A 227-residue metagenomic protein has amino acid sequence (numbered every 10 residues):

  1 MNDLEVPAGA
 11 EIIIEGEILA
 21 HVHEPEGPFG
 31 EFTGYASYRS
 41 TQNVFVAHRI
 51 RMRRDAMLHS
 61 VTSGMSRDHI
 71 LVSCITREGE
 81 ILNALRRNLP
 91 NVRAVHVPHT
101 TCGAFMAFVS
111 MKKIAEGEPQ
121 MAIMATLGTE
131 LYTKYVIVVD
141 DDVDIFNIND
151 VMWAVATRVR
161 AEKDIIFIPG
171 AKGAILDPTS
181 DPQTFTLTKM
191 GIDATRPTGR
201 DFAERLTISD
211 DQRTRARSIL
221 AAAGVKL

Functional and structural regions predicted by a protein language model:
M1-L227: Charged, compositionally biased interaction regions
